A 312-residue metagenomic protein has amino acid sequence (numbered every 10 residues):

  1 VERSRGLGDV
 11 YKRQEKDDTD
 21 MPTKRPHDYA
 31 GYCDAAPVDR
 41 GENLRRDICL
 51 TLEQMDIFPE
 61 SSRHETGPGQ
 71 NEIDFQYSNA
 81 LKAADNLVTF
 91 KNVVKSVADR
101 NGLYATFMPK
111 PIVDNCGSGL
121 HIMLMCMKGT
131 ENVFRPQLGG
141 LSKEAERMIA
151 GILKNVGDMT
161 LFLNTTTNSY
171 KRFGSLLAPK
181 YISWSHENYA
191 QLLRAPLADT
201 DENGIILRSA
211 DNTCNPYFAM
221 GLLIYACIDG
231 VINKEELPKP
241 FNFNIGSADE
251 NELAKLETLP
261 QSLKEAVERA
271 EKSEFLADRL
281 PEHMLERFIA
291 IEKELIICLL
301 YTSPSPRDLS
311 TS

Functional and structural regions predicted by a protein language model:
V1-Y11, Y301-S312: Single conserved hydrophobic/aromatic residue that forms the stacking wall/gate of nucleotide- or nucleobase-binding
G8-D9, S61-H64, Y104-I112: A short glycine-rich, hydrophobically flanked beta-strand micro-motif that places a catalytic Asp/Glu for divalent metal
K12-A35, M55-S78: Residues forming anionic-ligand binding surfaces in small-molecule and nucleic-acid pockets of primarily soluble enzymes
K24-N43, A84-T89, V133: Acidic, His- and aromatic-enriched active-site or binding-groove loops in soluble protein domains that engage sugars
R45-I48, E53-P59, F75-A80, K91 (+2 more regions): Accessory "access/gating" subregions that flank catalytic or transport cores
P68-D74, P109-I122, T167-A178: Beta-rich nucleic-acid/ligand-interaction surfaces
Y77-T89, I112-V113: Active-site neighborhood of thiol-dependent amide/isopeptide-bond enzymes
S96-V97, L103-Y104, M127-S303: Catalytic-core signal marking the mid-to-C-terminal active-site face
